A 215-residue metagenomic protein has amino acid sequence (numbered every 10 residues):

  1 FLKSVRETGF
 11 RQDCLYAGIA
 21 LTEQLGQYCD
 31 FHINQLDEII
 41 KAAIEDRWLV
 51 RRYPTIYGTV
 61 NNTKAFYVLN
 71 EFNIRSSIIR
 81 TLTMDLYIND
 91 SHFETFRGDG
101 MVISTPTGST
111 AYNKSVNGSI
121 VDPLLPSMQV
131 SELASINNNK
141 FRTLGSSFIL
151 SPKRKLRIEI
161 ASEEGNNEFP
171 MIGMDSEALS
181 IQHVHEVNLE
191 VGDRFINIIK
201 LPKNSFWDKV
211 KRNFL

Functional and structural regions predicted by a protein language model:
F1-Q12, K41, E45-D46: N-terminal glycine-/serine-/threonine-rich phosphate-binding loop
S4-G9, D30, K114-N117: Short amphipathic alpha-helical segments
T8-Q12, V121-D122, F148-L150: Short, conserved loop/helix-junction motifs that constitute active-site signature segments in enzyme catalytic cores
D13-A17: Proline-centered loop/turn at the N-terminus of a beta-strand
T22-D99: Catalytic core of DAGKc-family lipid kinases
N61, F66, I74-R75, I79 (+3 more regions): ATP/nucleoside-binding phosphotransfer catalytic cores, i.e., glycine-rich phosphate-binding loops
T95-K140: Gly/Ser/Thr-rich active-site loops/lids in small-molecule metabolic enzymes that frequently grip phosphoryl groups
